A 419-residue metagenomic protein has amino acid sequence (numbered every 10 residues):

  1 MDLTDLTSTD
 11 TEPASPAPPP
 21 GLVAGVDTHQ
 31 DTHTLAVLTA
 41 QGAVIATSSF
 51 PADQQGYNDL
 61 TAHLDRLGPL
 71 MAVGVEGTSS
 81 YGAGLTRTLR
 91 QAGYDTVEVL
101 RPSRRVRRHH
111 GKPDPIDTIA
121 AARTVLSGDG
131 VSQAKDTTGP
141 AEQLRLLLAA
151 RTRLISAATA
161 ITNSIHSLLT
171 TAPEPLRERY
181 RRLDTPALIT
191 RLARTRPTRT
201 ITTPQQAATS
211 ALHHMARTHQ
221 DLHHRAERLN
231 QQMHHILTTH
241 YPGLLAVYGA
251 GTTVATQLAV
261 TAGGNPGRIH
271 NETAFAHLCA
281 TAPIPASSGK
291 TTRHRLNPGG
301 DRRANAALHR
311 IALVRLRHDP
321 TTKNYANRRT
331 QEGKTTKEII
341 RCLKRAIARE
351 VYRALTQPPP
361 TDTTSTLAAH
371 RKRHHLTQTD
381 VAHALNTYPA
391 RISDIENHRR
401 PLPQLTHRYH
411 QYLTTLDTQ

Functional and structural regions predicted by a protein language model:
S15-T39, A121, L154, Q257: Gly/Thr-rich phosphate-binding beta-strand-loop-beta motif of the actin/hexokinase/Hsp70
D31-Q55: Short glycine-rich, Thr/Ser-proximal phosphate-binding strand/loop in the N-terminal lobe of ATP-dependent enzymes
Y57, A246, T252-T336, N397 (+1 more regions): Phosphate-backbone recognition surface of nucleic-acid-processing proteins
R90, T96-A134, L146, A187-L188 (+2 more regions): Short alpha-helix plus adjacent loop in nuclease-associated cores
L147-G243: Glycine-rich, often acidic, oxyanion-interacting loops/wings at catalytic, nucleic-acid, or phospho-protein interfaces
E227-A250, L258-G264, T366-A369: Extended, structured, electrostatic nucleic-acid-contact surfaces
R353-R373: A short, Lys/Arg-rich alpha-helix, primarily the initiator
H375-S393: Short alpha-helical DNA-recognition segment
